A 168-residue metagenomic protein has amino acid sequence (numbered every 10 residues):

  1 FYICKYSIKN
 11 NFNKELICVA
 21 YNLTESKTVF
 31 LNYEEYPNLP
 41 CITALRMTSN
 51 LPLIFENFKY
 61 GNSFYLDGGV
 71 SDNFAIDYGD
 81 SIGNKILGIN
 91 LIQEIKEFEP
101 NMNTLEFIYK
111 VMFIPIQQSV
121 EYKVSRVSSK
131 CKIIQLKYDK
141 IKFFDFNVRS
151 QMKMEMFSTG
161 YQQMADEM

Functional and structural regions predicted by a protein language model:
F1-M168: Patatin-like phospholipase
